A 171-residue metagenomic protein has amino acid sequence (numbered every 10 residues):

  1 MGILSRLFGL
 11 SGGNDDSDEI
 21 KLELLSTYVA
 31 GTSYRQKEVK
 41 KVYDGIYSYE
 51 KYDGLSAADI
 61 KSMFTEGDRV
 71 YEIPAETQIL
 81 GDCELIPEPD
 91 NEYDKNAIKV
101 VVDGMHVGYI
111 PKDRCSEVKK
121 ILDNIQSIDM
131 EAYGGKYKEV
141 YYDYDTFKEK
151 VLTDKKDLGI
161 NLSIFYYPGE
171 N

Functional and structural regions predicted by a protein language model:
G2-N171: Conserved active-site motif detector
